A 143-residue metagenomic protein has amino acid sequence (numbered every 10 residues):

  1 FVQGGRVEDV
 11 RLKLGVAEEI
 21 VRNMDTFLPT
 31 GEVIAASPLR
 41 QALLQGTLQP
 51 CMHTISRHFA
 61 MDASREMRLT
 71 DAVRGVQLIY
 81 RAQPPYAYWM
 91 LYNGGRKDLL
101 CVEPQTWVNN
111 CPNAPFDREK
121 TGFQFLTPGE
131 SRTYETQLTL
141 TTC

Functional and structural regions predicted by a protein language model:
F1-Q83: Active-site/ligand-binding surface loops and adjacent short beta/alpha elements that line catalytic pockets across
I20-R22, N110, T142: Residue-level signal for secondary-structure boundary sites
M61, D98, E130-R132: Residue-level preference for beta-strand/loop junctions
E66-R68, C101, T133-Q137: Beta-strand secondary-structure signal
T70-N109: Glycine-rich active-site loops that engage anionic ligands at enzyme catalytic sites
N110-E119: Short, structured beta-strand/loop micro-motifs enriched in basic residues and often containing a Trp
F125-T142: Short Pro-Gly-centered flexible turn/kink motifs
